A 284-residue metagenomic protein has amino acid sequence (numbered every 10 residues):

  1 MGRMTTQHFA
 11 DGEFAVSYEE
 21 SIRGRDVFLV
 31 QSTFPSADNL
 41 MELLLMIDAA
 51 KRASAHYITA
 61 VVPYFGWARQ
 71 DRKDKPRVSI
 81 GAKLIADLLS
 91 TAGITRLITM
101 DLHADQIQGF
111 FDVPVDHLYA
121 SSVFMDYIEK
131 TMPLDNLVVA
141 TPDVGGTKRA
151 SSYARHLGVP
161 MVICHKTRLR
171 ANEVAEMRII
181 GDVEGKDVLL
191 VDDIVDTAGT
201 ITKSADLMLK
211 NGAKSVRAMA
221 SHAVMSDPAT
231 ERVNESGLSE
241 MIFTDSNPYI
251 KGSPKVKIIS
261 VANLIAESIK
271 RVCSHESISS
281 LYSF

Functional and structural regions predicted by a protein language model:
M1-F284: PRPP-associated nucleotide enzymes
